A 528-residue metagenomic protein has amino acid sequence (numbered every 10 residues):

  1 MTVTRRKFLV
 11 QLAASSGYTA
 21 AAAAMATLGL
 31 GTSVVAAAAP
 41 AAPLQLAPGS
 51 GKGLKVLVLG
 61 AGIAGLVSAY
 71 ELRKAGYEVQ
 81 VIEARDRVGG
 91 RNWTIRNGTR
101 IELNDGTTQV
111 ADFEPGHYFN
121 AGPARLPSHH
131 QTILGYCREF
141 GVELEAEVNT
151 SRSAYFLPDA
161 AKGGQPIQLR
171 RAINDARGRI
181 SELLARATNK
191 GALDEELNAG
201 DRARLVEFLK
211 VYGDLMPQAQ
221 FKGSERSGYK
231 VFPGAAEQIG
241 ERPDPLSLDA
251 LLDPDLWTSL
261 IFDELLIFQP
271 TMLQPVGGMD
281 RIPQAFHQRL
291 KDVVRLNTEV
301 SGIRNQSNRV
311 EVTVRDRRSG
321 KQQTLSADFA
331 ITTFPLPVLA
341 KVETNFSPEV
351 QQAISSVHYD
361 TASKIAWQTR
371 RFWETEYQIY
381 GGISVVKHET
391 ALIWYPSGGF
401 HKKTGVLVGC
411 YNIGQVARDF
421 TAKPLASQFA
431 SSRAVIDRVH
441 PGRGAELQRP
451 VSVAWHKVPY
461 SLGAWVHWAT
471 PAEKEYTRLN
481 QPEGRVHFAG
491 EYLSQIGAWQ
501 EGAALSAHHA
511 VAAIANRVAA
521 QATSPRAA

Functional and structural regions predicted by a protein language model:
T2-K7, T19-Q45: N-terminal twin-arginine translocation
Q11, S15-A21, A39-P43, A75 (+4 more regions): Conserved flavin/dinucleotide-binding core of flavoenzymes
L44-A185: N-terminal glycine-rich phosphate/pyrophosphate-binding loop and immediately adjacent elements
K55-R85, R125-Y136, F140-V148, G278 (+9 more regions): Conserved beta-strand->loop/alpha-helix structural units within folded catalytic cores of enzymes with alpha/beta
G116-P127, F268-V276, V350-H358, Q415-A426 (+2 more regions): Active-site rim elements
S153, A185-E299, S307-R309, R317-R318 (+4 more regions): Active-site/ligand-binding neighborhood in enzyme catalytic cores
T332-E349: Flavin (primarily FAD) binding-site architecture
Q351-Y377: Central beta-strand plus flanking loop segment that forms part of the substrate or channel wall within the catalytic
